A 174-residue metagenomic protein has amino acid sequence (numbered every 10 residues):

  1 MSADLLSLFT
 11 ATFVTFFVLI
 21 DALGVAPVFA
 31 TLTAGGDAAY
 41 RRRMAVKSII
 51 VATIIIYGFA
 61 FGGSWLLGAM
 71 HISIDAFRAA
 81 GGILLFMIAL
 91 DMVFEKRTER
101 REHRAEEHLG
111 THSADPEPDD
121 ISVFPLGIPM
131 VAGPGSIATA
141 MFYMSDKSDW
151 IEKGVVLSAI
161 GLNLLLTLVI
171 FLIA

Functional and structural regions predicted by a protein language model:
M1-L19, E95, H103, E107-L126: Small-residue-enriched transmembrane helix starts and helix-helix packing motifs in multi-pass inner-membrane proteins
S2-A3, S64-S73, A140-K153: Membrane-interface helix termini and inter-helical loops of multi-pass transporters
L6-A60: Juxtamembrane transmembrane-helix termini in multi-pass membrane transport proteins
L8-V25, I74-I83, G154-T167: Structural signature of hydrophobic alpha-helical transmembrane segments
F17, A26-T33, F124-P129, S136-D146: Generic transmembrane alpha-helix signature in multi-pass membrane proteins, especially transporters/channels
P27-L32, L164-A174: Transmembrane alpha-helical segments of integral membrane proteins
T31-R43, I72-D75, A114-P118, M144-I151: Juxtamembrane helix-boundary/capping and inter-helix hinge elements in multi-pass membrane proteins
A39-E102: Membrane helix-loop-helix hairpins that form the core translocation module of multi-pass transporters
